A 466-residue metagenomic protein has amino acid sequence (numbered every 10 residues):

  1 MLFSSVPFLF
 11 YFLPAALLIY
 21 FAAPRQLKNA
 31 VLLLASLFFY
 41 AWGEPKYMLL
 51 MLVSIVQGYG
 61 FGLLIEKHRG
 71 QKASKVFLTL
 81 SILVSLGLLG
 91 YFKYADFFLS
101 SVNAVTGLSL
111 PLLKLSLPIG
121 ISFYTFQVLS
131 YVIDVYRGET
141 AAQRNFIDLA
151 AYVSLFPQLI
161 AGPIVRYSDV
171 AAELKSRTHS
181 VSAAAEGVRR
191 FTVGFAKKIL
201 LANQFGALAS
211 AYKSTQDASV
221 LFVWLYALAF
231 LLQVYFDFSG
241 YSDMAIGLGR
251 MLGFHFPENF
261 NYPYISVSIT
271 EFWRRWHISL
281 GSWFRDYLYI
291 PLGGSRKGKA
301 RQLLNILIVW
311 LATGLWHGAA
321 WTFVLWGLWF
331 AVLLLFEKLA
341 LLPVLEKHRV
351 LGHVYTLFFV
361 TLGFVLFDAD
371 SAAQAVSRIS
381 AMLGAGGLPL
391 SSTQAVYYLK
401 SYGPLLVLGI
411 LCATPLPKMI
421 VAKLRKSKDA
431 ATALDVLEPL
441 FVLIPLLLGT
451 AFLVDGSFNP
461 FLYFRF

Functional and structural regions predicted by a protein language model:
M1-R465: Membrane-embedded transmembrane alpha-helical bundles that form the catalytic cores of multi-pass lipid-modifying
